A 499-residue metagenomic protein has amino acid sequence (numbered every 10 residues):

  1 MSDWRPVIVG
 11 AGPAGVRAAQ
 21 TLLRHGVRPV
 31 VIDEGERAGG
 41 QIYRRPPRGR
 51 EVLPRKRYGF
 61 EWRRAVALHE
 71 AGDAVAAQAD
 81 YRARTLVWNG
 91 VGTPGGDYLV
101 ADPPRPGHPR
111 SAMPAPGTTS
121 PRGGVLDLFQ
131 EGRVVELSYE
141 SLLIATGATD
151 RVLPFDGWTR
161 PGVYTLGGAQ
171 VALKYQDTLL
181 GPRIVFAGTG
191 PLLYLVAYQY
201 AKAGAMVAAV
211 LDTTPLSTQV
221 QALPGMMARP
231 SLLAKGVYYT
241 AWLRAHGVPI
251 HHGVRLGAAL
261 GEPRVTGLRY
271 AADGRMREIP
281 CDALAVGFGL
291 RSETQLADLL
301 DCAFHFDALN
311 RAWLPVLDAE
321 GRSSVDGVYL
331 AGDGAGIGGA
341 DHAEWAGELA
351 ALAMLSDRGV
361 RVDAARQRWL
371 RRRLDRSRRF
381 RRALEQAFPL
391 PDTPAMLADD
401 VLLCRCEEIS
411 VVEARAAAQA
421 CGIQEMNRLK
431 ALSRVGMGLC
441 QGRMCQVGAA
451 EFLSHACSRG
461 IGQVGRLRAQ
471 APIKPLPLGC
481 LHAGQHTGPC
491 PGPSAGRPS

Functional and structural regions predicted by a protein language model:
S2-C421, E425-S433, M437-L439, R443-F452 (+1 more regions): Residues forming the flavin
